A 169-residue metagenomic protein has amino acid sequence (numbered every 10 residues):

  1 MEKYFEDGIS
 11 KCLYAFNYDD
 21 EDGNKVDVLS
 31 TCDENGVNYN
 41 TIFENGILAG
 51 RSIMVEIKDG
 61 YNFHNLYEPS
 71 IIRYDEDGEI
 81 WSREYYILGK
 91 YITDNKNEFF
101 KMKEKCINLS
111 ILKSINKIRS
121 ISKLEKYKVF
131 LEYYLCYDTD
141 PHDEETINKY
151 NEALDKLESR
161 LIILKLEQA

Functional and structural regions predicted by a protein language model:
M1-A169: Glycine/tyrosine- and acidic-biased, solvent-exposed loop/turn segments at the edges of beta-strands
